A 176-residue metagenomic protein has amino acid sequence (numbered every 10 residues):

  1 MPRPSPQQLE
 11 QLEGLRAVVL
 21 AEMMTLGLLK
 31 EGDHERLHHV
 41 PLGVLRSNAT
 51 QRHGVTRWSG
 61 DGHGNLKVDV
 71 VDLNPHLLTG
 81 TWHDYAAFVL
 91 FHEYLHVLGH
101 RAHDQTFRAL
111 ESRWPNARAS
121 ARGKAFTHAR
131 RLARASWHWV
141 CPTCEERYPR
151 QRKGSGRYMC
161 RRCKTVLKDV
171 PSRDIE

Functional and structural regions predicted by a protein language model:
M1-F88, V97-E176: Active-site-proximal or metal-binding-adjacent scaffold patches in catalytic folds
E93: Walker B catalytic acidic pair
